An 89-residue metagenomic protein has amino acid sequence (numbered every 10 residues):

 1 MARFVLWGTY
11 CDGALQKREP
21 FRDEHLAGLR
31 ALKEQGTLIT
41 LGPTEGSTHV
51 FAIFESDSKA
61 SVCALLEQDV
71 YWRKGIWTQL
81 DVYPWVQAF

Functional and structural regions predicted by a protein language model:
M1-F89: Conserved, structured core segments of small domains
